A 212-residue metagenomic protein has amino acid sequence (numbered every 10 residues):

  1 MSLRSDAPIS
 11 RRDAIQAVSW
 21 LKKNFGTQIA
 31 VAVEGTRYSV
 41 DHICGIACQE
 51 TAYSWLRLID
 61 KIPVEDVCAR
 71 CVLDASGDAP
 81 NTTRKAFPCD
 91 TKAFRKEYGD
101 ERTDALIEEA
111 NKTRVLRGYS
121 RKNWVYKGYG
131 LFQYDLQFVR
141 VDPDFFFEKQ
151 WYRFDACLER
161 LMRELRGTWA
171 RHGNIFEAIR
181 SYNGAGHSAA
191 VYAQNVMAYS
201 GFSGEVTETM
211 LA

Functional and structural regions predicted by a protein language model:
L3-A212: Catalytic glycan-binding domains that act on GlcNAc-containing polysaccharides
